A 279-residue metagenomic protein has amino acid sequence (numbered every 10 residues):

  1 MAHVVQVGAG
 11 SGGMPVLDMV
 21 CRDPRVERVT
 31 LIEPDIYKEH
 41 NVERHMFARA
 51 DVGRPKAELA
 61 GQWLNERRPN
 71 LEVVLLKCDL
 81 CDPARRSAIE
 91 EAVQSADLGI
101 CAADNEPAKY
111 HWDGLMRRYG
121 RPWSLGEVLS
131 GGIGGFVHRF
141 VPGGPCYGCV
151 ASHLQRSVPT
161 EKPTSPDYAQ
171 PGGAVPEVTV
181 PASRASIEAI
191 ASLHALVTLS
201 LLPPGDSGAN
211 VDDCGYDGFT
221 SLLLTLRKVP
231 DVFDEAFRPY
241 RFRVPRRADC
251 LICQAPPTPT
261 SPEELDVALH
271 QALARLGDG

Functional and structural regions predicted by a protein language model:
M1-A9, M14-P15, R67, V73-L75 (+2 more regions): N-proximal accessory regions
M1-H3, E91-L98, A102-G279: Glycine-rich phosphate/adenylate-binding loop
M1-P24, R28-K38: Glycine-rich adenosine-cofactor-binding loop
D18-R22, Q62, G114, S200: Short, well-ordered alpha-helices that flank and scaffold nucleotide-derived cofactor binding pockets
R25-L71: Glycine-rich phosphate-binding loop and adjoining beta1-alpha1-beta2 segment of Rossmann-like nucleotide-binding folds
T30-I32, V74-L76, I100, P122-S124: Hydrophobic/aromatic beta-strand patches that form the interior of the parallel beta-sheet core in alpha/beta enzyme
E39, D82-R85, I133-G135, R156: Generic structural signal for helix capping and beta-alpha/helix-loop junctions
A57-K109: A structured beta-alpha segment of the ubiquitous adenosine-cofactor-binding alpha/beta core
